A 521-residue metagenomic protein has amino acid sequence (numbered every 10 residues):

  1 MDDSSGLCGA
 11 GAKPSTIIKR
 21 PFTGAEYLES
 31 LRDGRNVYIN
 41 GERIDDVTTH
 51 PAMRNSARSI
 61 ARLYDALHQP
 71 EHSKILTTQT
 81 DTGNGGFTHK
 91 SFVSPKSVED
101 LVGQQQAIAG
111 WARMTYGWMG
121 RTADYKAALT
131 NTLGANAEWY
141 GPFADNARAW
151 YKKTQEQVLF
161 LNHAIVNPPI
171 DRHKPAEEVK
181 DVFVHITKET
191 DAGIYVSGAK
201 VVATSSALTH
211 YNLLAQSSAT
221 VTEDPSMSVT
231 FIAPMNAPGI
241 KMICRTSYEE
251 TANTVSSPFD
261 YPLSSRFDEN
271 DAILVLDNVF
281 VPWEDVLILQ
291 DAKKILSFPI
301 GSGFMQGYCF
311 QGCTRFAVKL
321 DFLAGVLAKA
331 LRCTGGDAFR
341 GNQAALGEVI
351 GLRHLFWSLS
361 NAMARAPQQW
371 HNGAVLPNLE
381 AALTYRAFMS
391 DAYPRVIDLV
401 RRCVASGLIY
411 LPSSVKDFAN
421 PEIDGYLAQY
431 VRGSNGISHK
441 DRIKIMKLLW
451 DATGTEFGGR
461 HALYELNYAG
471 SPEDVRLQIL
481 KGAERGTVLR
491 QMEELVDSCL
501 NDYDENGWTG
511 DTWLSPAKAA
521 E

Functional and structural regions predicted by a protein language model:
D2-T78: Acidic/polar, glycine-rich intrinsically disordered N-terminal extensions of enzymes
I44-A109, H371, Y464-A469, I479: N-terminal low-complexity or amphipathic/hydrophobic leaders
R54, R58, K152-Q155, Y195 (+5 more regions): Generic structural signal for well-ordered, non-transmembrane alpha-helical segments in soluble/cytosolic regions
Q79-Y211, Q216-K241, S247: Glycine-rich flavin
V166-R315, L480-E521: FAD-binding core of flavoproteins
Q311-Q369: Extended amphipathic alpha-helical segments enriched in small hydrophobics
G341-G347, V375-L383: Short, charged, amphipathic alpha-helical segments
E380-K518: Alpha-helix capping/hinge segments and adjacent helical runs
